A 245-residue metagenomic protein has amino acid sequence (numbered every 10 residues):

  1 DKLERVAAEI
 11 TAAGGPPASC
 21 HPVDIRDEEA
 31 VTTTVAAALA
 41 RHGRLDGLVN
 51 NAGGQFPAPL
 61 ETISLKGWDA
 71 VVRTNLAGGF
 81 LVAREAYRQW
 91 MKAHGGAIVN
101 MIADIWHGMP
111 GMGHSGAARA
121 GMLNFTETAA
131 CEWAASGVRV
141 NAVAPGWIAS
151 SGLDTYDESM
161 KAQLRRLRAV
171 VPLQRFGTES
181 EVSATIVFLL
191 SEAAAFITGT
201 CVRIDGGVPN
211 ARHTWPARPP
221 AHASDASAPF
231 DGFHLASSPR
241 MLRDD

Functional and structural regions predicted by a protein language model:
G43, F80, R175-I204, P209: C-terminal substrate-recognition "lid" of short-chain dehydrogenase/reductases
V49, A134, R139, I197-G199: Short, small/polar-rich loop/turn modules that mediate ligand/substrate recognition or access, typified
P59-L60, S64-V72, Q163, L167: Substrate-binding pocket helix/loop in short-chain dehydrogenase/reductase
A83-R84, E127: A short, exposed helix-loop element centered on a Lys and neighboring polar residues
R88, C131-A135, A195: Alpha-helical segment proximal to the catalytic Tyr-Lys
V99-G121, T126-A135, I148, V208: Catalytic loop of short-chain dehydrogenase/reductase
V187, T198-D245: Short C-terminal tail/terminal secondary-structure segment of NAD(P)H-dependent dehydrogenase/reductase domains
